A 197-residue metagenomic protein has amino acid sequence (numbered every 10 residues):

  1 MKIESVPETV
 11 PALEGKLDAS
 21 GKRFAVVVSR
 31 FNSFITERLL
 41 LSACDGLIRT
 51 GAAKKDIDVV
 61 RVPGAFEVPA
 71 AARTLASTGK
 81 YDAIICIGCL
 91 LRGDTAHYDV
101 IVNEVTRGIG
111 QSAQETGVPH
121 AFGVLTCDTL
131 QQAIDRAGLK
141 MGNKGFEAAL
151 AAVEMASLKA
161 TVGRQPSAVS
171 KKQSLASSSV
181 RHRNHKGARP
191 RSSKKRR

Functional and structural regions predicted by a protein language model:
M1-K16: Extreme N-terminal tail/first-helix region
K2-S5, K22, Y98-D99, N103-R197: C-terminal binding/interaction regions
I3-P7, T36-E37, E67-P69, A133: Short glycine/serine/threonine-rich phosphate/pyrophosphate-binding segments that cradle anionic phosphate groups
A12-P63: Glycine-rich phosphate/diphosphate-binding loop of Rossmann-like nucleotide-binding domains
L17, N32, T36, L40 (+4 more regions): Generic structural signal for well-ordered, non-membrane alpha-helical segments in soluble metabolic enzymes
A25, D58, D82-I84, V118-V124: Structural motif
R30-F31, C89-L90, L125-T129: Short, ordered loop/turn segments at secondary-structure junctions
E67-I109: Glycine-rich phosphate-binding loop
